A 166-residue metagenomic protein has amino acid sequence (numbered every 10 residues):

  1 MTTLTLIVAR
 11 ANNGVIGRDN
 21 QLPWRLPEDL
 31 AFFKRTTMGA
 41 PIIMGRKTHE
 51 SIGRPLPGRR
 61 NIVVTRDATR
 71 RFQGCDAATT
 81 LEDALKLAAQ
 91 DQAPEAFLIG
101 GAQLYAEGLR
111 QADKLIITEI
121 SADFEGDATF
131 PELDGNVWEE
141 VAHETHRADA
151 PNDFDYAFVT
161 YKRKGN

Functional and structural regions predicted by a protein language model:
M1-L6: Extreme N-terminal starter segment of soluble prokaryotic enzymes
I7-G165: Flexible, gly/pro- and Lys/Arg-enriched active-site loops
